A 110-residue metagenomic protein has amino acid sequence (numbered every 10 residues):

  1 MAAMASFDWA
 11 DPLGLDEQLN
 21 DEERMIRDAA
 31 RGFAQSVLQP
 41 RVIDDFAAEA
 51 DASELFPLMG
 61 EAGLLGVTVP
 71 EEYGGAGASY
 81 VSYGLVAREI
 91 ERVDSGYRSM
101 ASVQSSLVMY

Functional and structural regions predicted by a protein language model:
M1-E22: Intrinsic disorder at enzyme termini
Q18-V37: Mature N-terminal segment immediately following signal peptide/propeptide cleavage in secreted/periplasmic
L19, A48-A52, Y97: Residue-level recognition of alpha-helical structural elements
N20, D44-F46, A76: A generic secondary-structure micro-motif detector that highlights 1-2 residue hydrophobic/ambivalent hotspots embedded
R27, A50-E54, G75-Y83: A structural motif shared across PLP-dependent enzymes of the aminotransferase-like
G32-V37, L58, A62, E89: Generic non-transmembrane alpha-helical segments
P40-E61: Short secondary-structure junction/hinge motifs that connect adjacent elements
E61-Y110: Internal helix-loop-helix
